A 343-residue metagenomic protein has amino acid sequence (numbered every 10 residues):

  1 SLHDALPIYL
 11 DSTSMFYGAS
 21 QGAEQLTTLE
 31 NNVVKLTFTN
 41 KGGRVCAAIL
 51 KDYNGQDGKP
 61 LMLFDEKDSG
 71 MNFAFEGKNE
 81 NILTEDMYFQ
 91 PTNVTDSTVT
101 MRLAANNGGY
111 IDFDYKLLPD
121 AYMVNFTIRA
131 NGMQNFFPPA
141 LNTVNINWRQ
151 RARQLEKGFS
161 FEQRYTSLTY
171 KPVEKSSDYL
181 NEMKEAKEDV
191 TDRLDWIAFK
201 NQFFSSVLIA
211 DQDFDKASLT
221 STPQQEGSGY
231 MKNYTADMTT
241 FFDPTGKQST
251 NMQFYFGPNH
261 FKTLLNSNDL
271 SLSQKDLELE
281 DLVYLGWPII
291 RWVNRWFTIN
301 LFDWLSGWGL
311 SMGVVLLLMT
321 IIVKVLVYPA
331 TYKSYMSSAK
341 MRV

Functional and structural regions predicted by a protein language model:
L2-L6: Short, small-residue-biased leader/transition segments that mark boundaries at the very start of proteins
P7-S14, A19-E278: Soluble non-transmembrane domains of integral membrane proteins
A19, G257-S311: Interfacial loop/helix-cap signal at membrane boundaries in integral membrane proteins
L36, P288-W292, Y335: Generic amphipathic alpha-helical segments used as scaffolds and interaction surfaces in large, multi-domain proteins
K59, T95-D96, R102, I111-L118 (+4 more regions): Selective transmembrane helix interface/packing segments
Y88, L279-V283, Y328: Short, charged, low-complexity loops and linkers
A130, T245, V323-V343: Membrane-interface amphipathic helices and adjacent TM-edge segments
